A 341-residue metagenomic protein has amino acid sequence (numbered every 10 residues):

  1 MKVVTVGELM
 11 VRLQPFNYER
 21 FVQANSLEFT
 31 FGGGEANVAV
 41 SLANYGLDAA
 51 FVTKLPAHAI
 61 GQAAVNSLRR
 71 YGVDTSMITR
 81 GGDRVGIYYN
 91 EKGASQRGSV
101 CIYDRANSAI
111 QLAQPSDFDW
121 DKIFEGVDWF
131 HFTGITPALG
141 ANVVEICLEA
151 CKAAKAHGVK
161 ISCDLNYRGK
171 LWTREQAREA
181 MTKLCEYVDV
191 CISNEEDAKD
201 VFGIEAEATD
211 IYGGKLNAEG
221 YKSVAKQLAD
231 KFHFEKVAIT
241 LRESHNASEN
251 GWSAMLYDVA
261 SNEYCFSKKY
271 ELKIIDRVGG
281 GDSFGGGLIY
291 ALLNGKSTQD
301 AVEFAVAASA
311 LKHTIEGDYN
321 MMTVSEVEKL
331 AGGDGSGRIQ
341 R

Functional and structural regions predicted by a protein language model:
M1-R20: Positively charged, low-complexity intrinsically disordered leader regions
L9-P15, N37-N44: Beta-barrel outer-membrane channel/assembly domains of diderm bacteria
R20-A39: Short catalytic helix/loop segments, enriched in acidic residues and glycine and frequently bearing histidine
T30, V38-D48, A291-N294: Alpha-helix C-terminal capping segments
D48-P137, V327-R341: Conserved N-terminal subdomain of the carbohydrate kinase-like
K155-K160, F232-E235: A short helix->loop->beta-strand "cap" motif at the edges of active sites that frequently abuts
L171-A260: Conserved phosphate/ATP/ADP-binding segment of small-molecule kinases
Y264-D334: Conserved post-catalytic alpha-helical subdomain immediately downstream of the catalytic base and nucleotide-binding
